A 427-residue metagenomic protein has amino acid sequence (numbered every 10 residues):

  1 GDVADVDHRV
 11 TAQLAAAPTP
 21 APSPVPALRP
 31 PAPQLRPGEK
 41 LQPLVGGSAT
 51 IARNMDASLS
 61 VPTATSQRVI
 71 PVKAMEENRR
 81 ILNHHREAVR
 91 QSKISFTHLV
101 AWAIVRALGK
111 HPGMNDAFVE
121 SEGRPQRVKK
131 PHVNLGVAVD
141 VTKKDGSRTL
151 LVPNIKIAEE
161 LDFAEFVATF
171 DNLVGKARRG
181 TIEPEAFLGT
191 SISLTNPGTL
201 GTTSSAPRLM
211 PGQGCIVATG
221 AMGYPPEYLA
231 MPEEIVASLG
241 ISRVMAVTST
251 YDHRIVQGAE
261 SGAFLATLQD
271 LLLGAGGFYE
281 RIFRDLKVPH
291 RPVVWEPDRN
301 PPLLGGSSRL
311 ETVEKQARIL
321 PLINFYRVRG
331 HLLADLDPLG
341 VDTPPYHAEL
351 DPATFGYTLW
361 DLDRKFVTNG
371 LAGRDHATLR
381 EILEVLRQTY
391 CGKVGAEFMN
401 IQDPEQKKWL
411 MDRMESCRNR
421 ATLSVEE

Functional and structural regions predicted by a protein language model:
G1-Q316, R329: C-terminal catalytic/motor cores of large multi-domain enzyme assemblies
P297-E427: Extended, charge-enriched "interface" segments that sit outside catalytic cores
